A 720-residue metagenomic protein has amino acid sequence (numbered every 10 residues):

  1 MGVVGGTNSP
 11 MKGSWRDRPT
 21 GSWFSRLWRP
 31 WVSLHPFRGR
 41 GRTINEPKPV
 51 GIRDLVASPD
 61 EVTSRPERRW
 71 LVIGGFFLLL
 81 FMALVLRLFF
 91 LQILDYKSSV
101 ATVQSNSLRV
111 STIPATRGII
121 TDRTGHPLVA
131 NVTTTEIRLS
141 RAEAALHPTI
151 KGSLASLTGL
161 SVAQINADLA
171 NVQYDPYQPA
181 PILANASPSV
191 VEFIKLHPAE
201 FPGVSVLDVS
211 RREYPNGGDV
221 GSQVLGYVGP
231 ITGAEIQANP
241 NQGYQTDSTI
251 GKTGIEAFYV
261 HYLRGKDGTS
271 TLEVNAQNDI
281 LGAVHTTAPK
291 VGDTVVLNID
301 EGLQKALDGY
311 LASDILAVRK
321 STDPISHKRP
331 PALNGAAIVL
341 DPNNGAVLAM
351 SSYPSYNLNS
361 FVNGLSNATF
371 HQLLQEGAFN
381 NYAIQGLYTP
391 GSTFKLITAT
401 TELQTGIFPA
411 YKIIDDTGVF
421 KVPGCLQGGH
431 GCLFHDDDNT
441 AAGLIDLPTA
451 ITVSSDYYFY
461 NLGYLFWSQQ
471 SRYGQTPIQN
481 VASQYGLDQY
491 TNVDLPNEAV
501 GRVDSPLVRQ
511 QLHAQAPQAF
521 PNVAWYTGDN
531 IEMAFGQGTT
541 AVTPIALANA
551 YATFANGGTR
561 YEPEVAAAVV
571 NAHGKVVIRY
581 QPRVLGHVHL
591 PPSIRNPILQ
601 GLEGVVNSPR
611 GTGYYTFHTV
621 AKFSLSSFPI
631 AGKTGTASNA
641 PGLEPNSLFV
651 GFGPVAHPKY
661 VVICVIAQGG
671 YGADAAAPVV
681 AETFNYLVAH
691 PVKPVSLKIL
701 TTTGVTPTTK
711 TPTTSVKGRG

Functional and structural regions predicted by a protein language model:
M1-L365, P477-A482, A541, V665 (+3 more regions): Periplasmic/cell-envelope proteins involved in peptidoglycan metabolism and beta-lactam response
V274-T286, I299, R329-P330, G335-T393 (+2 more regions): Beta-lactam-recognizing serine transpeptidase/beta-lactamase-like catalytic domain environment
